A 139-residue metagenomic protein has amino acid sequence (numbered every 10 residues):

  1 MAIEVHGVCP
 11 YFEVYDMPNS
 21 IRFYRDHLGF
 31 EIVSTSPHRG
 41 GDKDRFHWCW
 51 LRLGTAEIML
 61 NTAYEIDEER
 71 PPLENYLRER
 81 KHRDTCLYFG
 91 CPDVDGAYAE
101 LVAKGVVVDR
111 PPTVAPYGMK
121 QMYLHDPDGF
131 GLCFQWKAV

Functional and structural regions predicted by a protein language model:
M1-I21, D84-L87, Q135-V139: N-terminal beta-strand motif that seeds the catalytic metal site of vicinal oxygen chelate
M1-I3, H47, F89, Y98-V139: Vicinal oxygen chelate
A2, Y11-I58, E65: Core segments of cupin and vicinal oxygen chelate
R22-F23, D95-E100: Short amphipathic alpha-helices within nucleic acid-binding modules
R52, R80-K81: Extracellular/periplasmic catalytic domains that process cell-envelope and extracellular macromolecules
D67-P71: Short, charge-rich, low-complexity interaction segments located in flexible loops at or near secondary-structure
P72-R78: Short, P/G- and charge-enriched loop/turn segments at secondary-structure junctions
